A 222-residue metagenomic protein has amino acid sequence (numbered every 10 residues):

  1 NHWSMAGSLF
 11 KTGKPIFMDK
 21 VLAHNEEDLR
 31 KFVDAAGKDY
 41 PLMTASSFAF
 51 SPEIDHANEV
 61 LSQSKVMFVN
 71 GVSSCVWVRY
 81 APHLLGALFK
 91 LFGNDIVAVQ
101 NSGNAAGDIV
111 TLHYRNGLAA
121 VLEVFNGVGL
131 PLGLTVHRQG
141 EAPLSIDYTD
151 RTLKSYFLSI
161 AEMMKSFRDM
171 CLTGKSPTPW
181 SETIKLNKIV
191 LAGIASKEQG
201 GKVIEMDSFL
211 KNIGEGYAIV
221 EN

Functional and structural regions predicted by a protein language model:
N1-M18: Rossmann-fold NAD(P) dinucleotide-binding segment
A6, A57, S166-F167, G193: Generic hydrophobic alpha-helical segments
G13, D39, G200-G201: Glycine-centered short loops/turns at secondary-structure junctions
F17, L22-A81: A contiguous active-site-proximal alpha/beta segment in oxidoreductase catalytic domains
L29, I54, L84-L85, I160 (+2 more regions): A general structural signal for well-ordered alpha-helical segments in protein cores
M67-P131, S181-K188: Rossmann-like dinucleotide-binding domain that binds NAD(P)(H)
D108-F167: C-terminal substrate-binding/catalytic lobe of Rossmann-fold NAD(P)-dependent oxidoreductases
M170-N222: C-terminal helix-rich "cap/oligomerization" subdomain common to oxidoreductases
